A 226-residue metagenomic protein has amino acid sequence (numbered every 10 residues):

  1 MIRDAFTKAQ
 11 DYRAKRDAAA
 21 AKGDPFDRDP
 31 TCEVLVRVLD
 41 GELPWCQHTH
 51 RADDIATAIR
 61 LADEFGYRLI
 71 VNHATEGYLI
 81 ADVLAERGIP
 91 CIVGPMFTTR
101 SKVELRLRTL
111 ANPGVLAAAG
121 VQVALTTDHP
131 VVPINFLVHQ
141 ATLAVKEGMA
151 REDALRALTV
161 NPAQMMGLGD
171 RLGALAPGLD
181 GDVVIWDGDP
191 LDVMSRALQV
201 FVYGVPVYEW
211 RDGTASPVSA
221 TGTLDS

Functional and structural regions predicted by a protein language model:
M1-L69, R196: Polyanionic/metal-chelating signatures
A20-L35, T98, G213-L224: Long, charged amphipathic helices and adjacent flexible linkers at domain junctions
D27-R28, Q47-R51, N72-T75, S101-L110: A general structural motif
P44, D82-E86, P90-W186: His/Asp/Glu-enriched, well-ordered alpha-helical/loop segment that forms or immediately abuts the divalent-metal
A52-A56, E76-A81, V131-P133: Active-site environment of divalent metal-dependent phosphoester hydrolases
G66-H73, P90-M96: Short hydrophobic/aromatic-enriched beta-strand-loop microsegments
A74-E76, P95-R100, V205: Short, acidic/turn-prone active-site loops that include or flank metal/cofactor- and phosphate-binding residues
A176-A220: C-terminal cap of metal-dependent C-N hydrolases
